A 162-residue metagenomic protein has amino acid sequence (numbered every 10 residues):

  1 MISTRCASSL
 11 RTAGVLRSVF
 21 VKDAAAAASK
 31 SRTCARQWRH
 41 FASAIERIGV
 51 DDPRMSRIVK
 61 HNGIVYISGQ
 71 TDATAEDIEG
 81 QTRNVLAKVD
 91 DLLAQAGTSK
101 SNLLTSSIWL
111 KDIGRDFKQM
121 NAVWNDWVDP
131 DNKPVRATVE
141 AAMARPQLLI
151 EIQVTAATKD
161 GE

Functional and structural regions predicted by a protein language model:
I2-L104, L110-E162: N-terminal presequence-like segments and the immediate start of the first folded domain
